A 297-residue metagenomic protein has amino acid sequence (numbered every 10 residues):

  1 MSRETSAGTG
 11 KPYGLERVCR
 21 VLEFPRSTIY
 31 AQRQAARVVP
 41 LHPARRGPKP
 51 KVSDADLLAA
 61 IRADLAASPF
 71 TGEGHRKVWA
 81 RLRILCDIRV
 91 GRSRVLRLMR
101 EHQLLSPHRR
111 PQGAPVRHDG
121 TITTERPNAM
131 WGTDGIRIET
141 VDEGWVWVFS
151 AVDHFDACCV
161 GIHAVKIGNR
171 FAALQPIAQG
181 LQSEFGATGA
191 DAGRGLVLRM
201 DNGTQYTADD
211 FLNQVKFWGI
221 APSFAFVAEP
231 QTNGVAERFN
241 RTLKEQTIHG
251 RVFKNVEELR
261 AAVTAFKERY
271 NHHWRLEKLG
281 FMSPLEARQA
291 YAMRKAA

Functional and structural regions predicted by a protein language model:
M1-A297: Charged DNA-binding/catalytic regions of mobile-element recombinases
